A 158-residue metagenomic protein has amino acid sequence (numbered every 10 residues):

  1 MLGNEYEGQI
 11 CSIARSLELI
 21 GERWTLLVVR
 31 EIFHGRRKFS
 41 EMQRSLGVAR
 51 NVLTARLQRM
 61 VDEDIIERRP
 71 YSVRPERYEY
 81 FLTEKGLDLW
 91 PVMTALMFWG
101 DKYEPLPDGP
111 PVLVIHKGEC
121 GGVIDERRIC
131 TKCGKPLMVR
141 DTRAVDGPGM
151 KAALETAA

Functional and structural regions predicted by a protein language model:
M1-G8: N-terminal intrinsically disordered/low-complexity leader segments
C11-V52: N-terminal helix-turn-helix DNA-binding core of bacterial DNA-binding proteins
G21, S72-A95: Basic, amphipathic "hinge/linker" alpha-helix immediately C-terminal to the N-terminal HTH DNA-binding motif
L26, E63, V92-Y103: Alpha-helical linker/hinge and terminal dimerization helices associated with HTH transcriptional regulators
V29, R37-M42, L57, L89-V92 (+2 more regions): Extended, folded domain segments that form the structural surfaces/walls around functional sites
F39, Q43-Y71, P75: Canonical helix-turn-helix DNA-binding module
D101-A158: C-terminal regulatory/oligomerization modules of transcriptional regulators
